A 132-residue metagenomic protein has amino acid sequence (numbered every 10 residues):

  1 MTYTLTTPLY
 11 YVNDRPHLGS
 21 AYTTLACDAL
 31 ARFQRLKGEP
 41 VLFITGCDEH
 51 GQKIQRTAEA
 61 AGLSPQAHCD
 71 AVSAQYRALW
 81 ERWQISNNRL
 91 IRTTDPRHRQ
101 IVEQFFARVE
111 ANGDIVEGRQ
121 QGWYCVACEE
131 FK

Functional and structural regions predicted by a protein language model:
M1-K132: N-terminal, positively charged nucleic-acid-binding surface of large information/translation enzymes
